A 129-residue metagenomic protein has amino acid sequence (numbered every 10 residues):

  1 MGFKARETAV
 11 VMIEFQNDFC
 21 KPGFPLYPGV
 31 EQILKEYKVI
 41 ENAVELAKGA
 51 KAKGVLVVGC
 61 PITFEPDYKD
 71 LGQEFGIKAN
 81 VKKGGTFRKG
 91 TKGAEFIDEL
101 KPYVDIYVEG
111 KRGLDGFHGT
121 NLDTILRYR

Functional and structural regions predicted by a protein language model:
M1-Y103, Y107: Active-site acidic carboxylates
V108-R129: Alpha-helical scaffold elements lining the catalytic groove of polysaccharide deacetylases
